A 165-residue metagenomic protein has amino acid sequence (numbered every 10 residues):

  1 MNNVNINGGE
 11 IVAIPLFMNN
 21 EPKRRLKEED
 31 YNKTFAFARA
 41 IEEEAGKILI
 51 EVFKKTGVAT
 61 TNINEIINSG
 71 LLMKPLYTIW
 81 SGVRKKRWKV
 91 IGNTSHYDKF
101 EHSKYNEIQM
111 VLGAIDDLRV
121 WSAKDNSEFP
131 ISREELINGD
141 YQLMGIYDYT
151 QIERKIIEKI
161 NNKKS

Functional and structural regions predicted by a protein language model:
M1-K47: Short N-terminal edge-element motif at the start of the domain
V52-S165: Intrinsically disordered, low-complexity, charged/polar segments
